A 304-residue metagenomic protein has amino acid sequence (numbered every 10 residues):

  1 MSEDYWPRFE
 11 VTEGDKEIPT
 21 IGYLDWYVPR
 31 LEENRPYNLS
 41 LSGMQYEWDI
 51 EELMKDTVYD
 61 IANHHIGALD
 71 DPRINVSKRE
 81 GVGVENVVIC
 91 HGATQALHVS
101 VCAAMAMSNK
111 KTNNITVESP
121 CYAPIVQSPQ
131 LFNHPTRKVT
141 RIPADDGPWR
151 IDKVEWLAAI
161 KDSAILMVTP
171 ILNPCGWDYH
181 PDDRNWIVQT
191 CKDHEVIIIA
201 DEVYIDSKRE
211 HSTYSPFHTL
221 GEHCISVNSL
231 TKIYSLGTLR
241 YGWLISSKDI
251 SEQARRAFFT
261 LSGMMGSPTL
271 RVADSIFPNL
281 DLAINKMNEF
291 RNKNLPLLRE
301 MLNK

Functional and structural regions predicted by a protein language model:
M1-V99, P278: N-terminal small-domain helix-loop-helix segment of the aminotransferase-like
L39-S42, V76, V87, I115 (+7 more regions): Generic structural signal for small/hydrophobic residues in well-ordered secondary structure, especially within
G83-V87, K111-N114, E222-H223: Short acidic capping loops at alpha-helix termini that bridge into adjacent secondary structure
A103-Q130: Conserved PLP-anchoring active-site segment centered on the Schiff-base-forming lysine
T112-N113, H134, D193-I197, E222: A short helix->loop->beta-strand "cap" motif at the edges of active sites that frequently abuts
P143-S212: Active-site phosphate-binding strand-loop segment of PLP-dependent enzymes
I225-S226, L230-N303: PLP-dependent aminotransferase class I/II
